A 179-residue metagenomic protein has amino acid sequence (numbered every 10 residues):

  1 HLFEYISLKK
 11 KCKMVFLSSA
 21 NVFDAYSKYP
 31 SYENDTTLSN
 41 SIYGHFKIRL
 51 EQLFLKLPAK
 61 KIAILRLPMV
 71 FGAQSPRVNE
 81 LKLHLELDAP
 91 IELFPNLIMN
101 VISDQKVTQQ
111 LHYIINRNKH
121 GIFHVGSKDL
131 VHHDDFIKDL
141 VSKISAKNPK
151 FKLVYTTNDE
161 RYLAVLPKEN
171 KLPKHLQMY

Functional and structural regions predicted by a protein language model:
H1-V15: NAD(P)-cofactor binding segment of oxidoreductase domains
K13-S18, A63-R66, H124: Structural signature of the Rossmann-like NAD(P)-dependent dehydrogenase/reductase core
F16-P30, I42-Y43, V70-Q74: Conserved catalytic-site region of short-chain dehydrogenase/reductase
A25, L38-I64: Active-site Tyr-X1-5-Lys
Y29-I48, N100-V101, L130: Short-chain dehydrogenase/reductase
Q52-M99, D104-K106, Y113: NAD(P)-dependent short-chain dehydrogenase/reductase
A89, Q110-Y162: Mid/C-terminal beta-alpha module of Rossmann-like enzyme folds, strongest in SDR-family dehydrogenases/epimerases
N158-L163, L172-Y179: Amphipathic terminal alpha-helices
